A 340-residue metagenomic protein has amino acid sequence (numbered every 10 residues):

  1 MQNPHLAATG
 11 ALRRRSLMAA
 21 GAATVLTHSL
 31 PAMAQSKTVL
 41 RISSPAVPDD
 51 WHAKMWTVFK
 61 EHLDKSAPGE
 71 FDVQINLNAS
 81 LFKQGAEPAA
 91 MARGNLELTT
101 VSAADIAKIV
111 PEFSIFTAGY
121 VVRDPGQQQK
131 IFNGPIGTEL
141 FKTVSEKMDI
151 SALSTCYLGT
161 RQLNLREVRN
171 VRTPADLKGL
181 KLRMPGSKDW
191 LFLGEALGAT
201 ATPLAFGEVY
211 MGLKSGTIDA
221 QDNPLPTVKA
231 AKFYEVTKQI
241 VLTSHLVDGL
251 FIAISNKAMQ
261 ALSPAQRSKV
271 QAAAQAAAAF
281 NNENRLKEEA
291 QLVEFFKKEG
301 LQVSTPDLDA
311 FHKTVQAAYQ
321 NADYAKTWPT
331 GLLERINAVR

Functional and structural regions predicted by a protein language model:
Q2, L6, G10-L12, M18-T27 (+3 more regions): N-terminal secretory/targeting leader peptides
F141: Conserved glycine-rich "GG(E/T)P / GGGxP" loop and the immediately following alpha-helix in the radical SAM core
